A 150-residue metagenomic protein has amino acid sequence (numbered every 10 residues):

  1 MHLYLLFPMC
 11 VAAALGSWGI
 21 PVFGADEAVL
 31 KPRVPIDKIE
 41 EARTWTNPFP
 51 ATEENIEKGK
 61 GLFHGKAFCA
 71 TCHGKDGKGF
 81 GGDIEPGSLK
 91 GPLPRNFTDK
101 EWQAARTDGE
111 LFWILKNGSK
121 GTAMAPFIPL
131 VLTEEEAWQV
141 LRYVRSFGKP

Functional and structural regions predicted by a protein language model:
M1-T44: N-terminal export/targeting leaders of redox proteins
L15, T46-P50, K60-F63, W102 (+1 more regions): Short N-terminal micro-motifs specific to bacterial/archaeal maturation and metal-cluster initiation sites
P32-H64: Electrostatic cytochrome c docking/interface patches
V34-A42, G87, M124, P150: Mature soluble domains of exported/periplasmic/lumenal proteins and thiol-rich metal-chelating peptides
E53-D76, I84-P86: Sequence/structural segment immediately N-terminal to covalent heme-attachment motifs in c-type and related
H64, F68, G74, K116-K120 (+1 more regions): Sec-exported extracytoplasmic/periplasmic mature domains
F80: Short, ligand-facing micro-motifs at secondary-structure edges
S88-V144: Extracytoplasmic electron-transfer domains, predominantly the class I c-type cytochrome c fold
